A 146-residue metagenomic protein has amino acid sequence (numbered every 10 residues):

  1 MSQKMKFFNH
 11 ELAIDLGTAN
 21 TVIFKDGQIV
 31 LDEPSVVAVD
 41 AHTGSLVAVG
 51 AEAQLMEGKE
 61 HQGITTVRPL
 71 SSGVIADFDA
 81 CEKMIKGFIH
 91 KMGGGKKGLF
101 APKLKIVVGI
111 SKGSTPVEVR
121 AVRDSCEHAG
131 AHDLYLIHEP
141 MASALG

Functional and structural regions predicted by a protein language model:
M1-G146: Nucleotide/phosphate-binding catalytic cleft detector across ATP-hydrolyzing and phosphate-transferring enzymes
